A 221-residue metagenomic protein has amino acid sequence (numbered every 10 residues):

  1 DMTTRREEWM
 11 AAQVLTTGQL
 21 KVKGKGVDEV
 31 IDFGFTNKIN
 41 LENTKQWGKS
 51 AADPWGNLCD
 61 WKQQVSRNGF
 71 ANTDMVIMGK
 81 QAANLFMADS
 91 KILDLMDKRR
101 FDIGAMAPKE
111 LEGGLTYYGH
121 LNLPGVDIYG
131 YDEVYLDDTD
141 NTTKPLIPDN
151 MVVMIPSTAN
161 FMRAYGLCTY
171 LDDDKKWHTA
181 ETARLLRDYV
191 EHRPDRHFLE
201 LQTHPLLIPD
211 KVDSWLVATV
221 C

Functional and structural regions predicted by a protein language model:
E8-K25: Short, glycine/acidic-rich hinge or "gate" loops at secondary-structure transitions that mediate conformational
T17, V27-V30, T36, C168 (+1 more regions): Intrinsically disordered, low-complexity regions
V27-M106: Extended, solvent-exposed, turn-rich assembly/linker loops in the middle of proteins
L93-C221: Sequence/fold signature of self-assembling virion shell proteins
